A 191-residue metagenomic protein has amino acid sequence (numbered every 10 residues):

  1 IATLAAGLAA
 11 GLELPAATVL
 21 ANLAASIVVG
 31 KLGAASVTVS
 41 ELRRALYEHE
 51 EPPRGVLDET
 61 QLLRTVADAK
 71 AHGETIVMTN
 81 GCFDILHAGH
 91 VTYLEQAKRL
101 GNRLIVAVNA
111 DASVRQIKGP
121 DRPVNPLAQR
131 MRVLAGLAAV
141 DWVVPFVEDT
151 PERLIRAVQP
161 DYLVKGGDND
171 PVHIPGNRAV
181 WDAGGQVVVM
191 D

Functional and structural regions predicted by a protein language model:
I1-R44: Conserved post-catalytic alpha-helical subdomain immediately downstream of the catalytic base and nucleotide-binding
V39, R43-D191: Nucleotidyltransferase catalytic core that binds NTPs
